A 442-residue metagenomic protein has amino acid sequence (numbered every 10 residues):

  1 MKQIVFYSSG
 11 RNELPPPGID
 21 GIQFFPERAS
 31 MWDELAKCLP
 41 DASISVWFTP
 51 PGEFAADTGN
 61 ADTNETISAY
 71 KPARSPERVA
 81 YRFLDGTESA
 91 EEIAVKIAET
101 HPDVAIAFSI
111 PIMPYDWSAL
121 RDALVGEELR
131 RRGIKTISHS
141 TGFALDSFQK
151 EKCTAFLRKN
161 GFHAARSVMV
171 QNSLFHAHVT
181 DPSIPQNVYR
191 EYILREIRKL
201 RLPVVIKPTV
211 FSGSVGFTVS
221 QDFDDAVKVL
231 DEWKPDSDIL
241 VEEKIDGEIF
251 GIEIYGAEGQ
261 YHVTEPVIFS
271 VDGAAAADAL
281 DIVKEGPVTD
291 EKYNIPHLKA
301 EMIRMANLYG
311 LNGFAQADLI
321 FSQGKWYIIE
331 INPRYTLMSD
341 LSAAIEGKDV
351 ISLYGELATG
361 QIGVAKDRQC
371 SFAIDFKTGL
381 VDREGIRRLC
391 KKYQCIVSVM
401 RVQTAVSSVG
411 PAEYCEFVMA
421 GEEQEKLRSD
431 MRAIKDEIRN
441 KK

Functional and structural regions predicted by a protein language model:
M1-T136, D430-R439: ATP-binding N-terminal substructure of ATP-dependent carboxylate-amine bond-forming enzymes
I4, A144-L240, I245-D246, E258 (+3 more regions): Active-site nucleotide/adenylate-binding loops and adjacent lid/helix of ATP-dependent enzymes
F108, V170, V267: Conserved residues at the C-terminal ends of beta-strands
D224, E243-G310, F321, N332-A358 (+1 more regions): ATP-dependent carboxylate/phosphate-activation module, predominantly the ATP-grasp catalytic core and closely related
N312-Q316: Active-site-adjacent "lid" and substrate-binding segments of diverse enzymatic cores
K325-W326: Conserved protein kinase catalytic/activation segment
G355-K442: Peripheral (often C-terminal) accessory segments that flank ATP-dependent C-N-forming ligase machineries
